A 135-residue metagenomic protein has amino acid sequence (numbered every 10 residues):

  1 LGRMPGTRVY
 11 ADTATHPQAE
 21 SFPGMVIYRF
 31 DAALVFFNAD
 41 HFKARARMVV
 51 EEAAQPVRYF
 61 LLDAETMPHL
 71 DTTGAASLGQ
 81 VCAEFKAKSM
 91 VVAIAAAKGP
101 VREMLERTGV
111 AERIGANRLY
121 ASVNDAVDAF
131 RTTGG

Functional and structural regions predicted by a protein language model:
R3-G135: Structured cytosolic domains appended to multi-pass membrane proteins
